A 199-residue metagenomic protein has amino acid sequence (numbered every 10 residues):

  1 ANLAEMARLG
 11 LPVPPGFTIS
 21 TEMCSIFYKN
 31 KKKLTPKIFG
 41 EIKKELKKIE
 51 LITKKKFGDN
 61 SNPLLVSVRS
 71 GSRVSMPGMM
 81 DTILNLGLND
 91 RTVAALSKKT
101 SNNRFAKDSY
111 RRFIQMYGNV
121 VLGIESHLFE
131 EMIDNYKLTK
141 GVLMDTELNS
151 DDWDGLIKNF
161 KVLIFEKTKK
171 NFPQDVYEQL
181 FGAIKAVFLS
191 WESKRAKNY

Functional and structural regions predicted by a protein language model:
A1-Y199: Nucleotide/phosphate-binding sheet-loop regions of phosphoryl- and nucleotidyl-transfer enzymes
